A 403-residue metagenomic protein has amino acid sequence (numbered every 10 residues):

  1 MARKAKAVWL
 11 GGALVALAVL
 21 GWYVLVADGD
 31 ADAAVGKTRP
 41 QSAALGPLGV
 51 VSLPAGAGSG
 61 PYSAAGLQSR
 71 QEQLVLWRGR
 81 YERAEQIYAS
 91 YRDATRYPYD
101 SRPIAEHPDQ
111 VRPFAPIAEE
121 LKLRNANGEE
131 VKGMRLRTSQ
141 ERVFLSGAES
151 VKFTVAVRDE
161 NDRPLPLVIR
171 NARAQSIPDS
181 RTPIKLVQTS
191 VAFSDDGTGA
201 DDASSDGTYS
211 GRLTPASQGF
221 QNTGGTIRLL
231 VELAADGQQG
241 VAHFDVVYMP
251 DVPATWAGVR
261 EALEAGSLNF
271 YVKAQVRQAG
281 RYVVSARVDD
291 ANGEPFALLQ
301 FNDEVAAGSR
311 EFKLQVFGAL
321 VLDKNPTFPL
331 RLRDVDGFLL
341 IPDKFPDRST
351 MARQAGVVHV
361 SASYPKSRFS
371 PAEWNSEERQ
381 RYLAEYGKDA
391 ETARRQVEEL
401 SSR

Functional and structural regions predicted by a protein language model:
V8-L25: Hydrophobic membrane-insertion alpha-helices, especially the h-region of bacterial N-terminal signal peptides
V26-E106: Juxtamembrane proline-rich low-complexity "stalk" or linker regions positioned immediately after a signal peptide
W77, A192-S217, A306-K324: Aromatic sugar-binding surface patches on proteins that engage polysaccharides or sugar-phosphate polymers
A118-N127, A234-E264, I341-R403: Short beta-strand elements
M134, R142-G147, E160-N171, R181-K185 (+1 more regions): A short beta-turn/strand-edge loop motif at beta-sheet boundaries
G147-P164, N171-A174, G211-L213, F270: Beta-strand-rich structural segments
Q218-G237, K324-D347: Short, aromatic- and glycine-rich surface loops/edge beta-strands on solvent-exposed regions
A262-K313: Conserved, compact domain cores that house catalytic/ligand-binding motifs in diverse enzymes and effector modules
